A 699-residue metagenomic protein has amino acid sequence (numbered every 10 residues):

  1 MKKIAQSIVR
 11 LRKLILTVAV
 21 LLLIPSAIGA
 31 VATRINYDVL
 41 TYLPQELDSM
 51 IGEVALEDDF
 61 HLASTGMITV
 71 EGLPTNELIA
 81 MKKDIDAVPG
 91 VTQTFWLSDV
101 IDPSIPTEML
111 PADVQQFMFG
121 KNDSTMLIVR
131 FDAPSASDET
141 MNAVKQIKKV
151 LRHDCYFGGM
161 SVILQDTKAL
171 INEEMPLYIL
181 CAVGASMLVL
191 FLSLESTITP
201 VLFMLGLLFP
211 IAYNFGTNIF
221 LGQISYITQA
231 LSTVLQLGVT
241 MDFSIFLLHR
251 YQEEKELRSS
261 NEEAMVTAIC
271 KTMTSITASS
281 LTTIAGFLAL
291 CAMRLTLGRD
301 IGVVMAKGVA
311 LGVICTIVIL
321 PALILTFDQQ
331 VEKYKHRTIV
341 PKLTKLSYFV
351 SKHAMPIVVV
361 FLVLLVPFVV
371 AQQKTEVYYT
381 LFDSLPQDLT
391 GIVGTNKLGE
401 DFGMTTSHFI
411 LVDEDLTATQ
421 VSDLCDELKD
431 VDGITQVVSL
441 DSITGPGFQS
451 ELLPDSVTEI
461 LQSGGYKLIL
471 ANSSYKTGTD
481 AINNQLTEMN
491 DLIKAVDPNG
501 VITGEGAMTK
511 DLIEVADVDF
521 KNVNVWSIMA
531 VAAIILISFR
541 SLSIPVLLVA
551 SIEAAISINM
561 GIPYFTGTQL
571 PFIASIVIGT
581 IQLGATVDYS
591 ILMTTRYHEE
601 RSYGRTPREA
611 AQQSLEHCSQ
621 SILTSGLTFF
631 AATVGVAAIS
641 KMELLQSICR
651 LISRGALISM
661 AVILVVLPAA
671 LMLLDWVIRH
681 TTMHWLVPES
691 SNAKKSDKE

Functional and structural regions predicted by a protein language model:
M1-I35, T41, V91, S135-Y379 (+1 more regions): Membrane-embedded transmembrane helical bundles of large multi-pass transporters/channels
P44-L164, E376-I544, A550-Q569: Structured non-transmembrane domains adjacent to transmembrane bundles in polytopic membrane proteins
